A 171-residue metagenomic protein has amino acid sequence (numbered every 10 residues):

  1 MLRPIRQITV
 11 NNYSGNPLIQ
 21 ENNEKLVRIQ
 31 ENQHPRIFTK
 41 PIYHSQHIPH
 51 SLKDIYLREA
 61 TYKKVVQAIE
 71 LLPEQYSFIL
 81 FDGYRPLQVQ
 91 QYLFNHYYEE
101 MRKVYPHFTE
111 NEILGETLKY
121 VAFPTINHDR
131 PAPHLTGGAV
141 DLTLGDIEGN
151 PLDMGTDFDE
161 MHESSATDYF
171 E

Functional and structural regions predicted by a protein language model:
M1-G83, L87-E171: Extracytoplasmic cell-surface/polysaccharide-interacting catalytic and binding patches
